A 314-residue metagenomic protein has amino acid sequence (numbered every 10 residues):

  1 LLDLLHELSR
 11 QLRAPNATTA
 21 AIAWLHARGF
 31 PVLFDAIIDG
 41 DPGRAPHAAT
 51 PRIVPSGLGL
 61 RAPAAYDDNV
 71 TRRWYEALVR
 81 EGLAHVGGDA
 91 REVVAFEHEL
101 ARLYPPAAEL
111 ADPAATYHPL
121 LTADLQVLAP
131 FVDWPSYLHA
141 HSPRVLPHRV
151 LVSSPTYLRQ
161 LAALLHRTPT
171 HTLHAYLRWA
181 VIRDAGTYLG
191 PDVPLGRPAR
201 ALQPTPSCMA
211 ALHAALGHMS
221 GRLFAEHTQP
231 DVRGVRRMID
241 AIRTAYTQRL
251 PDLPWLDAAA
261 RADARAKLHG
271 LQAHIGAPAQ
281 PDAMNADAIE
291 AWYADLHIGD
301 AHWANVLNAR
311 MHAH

Functional and structural regions predicted by a protein language model:
L1-A241: Noncatalytic, helix-rich "gating/capping" subdomain that lines the substrate-entry/channel surface of large enzyme
E99, D124-F131, L202, G221-H314: Intrinsically disordered, low-complexity linker/terminal regions across diverse proteins
